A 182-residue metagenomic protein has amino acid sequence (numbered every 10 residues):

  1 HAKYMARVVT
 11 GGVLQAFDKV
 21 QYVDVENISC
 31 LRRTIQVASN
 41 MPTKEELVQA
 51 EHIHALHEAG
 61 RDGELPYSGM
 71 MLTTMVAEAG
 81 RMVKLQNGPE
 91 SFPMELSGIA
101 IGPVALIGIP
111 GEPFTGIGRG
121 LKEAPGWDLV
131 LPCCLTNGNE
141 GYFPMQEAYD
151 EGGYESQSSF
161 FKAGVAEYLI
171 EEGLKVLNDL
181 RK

Functional and structural regions predicted by a protein language model:
H1-K182: Non-catalytic substrate/cofactor recognition surfaces at enzyme active-site rims
